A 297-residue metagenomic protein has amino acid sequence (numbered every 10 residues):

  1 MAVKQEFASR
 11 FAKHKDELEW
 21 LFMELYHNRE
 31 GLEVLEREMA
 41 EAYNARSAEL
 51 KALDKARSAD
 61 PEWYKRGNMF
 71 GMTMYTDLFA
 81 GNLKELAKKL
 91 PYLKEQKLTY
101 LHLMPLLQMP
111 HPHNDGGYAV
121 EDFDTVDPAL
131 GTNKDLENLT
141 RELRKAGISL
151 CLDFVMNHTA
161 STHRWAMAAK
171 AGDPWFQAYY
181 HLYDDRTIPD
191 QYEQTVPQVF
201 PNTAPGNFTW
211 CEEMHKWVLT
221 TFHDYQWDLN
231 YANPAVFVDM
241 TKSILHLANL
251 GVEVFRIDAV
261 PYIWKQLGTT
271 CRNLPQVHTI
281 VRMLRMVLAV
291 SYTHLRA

Functional and structural regions predicted by a protein language model:
M1-A232, F237, N249, V260-R296: Acidic/aromatic-lined carbohydrate-recognition and catalytic surfaces of CAZymes acting on diverse glycans
E253: Receiver (REC) domain switch/active-site residues of two-component response regulators
